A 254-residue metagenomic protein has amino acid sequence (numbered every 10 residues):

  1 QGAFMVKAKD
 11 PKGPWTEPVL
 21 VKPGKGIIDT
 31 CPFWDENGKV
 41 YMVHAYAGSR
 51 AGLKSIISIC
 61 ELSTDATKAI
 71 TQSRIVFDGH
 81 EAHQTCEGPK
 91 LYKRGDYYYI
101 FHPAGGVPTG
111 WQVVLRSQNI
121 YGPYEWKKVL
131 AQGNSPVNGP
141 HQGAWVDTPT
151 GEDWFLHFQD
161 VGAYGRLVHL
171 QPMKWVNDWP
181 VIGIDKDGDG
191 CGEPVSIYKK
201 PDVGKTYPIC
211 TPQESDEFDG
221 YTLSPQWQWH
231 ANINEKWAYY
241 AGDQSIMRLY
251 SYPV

Functional and structural regions predicted by a protein language model:
Q1-V254: Carbohydrate-active catalytic/glycan-binding domains of CAZyme proteins, especially the secreted or lumenal ectodomains
